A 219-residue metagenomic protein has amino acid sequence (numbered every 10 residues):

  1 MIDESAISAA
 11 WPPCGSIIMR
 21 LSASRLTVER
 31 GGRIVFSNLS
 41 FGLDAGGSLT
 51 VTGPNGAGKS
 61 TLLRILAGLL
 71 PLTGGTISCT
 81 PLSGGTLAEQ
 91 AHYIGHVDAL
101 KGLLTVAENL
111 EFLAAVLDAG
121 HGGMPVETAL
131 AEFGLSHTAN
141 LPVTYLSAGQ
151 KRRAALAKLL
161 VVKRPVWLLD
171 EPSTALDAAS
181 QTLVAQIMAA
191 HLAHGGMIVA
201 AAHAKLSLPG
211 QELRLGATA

Functional and structural regions predicted by a protein language model:
A67: Helix-to-loop junction immediately C-terminal to a conserved catalytic motif
P71-E89: Conserved ABC transporter NBD signature motif
V97, G102-A119, P125: Q-loop/switch helix immediately C-terminal to the Walker
E111, G123-T138: Conserved ABC ATPase "signature" region
P142-G149: Conserved ABC ATPase signature
L156, G195: Hydrophobic anchor residue at the start of the ABC signature
W167-E171: Catalytic Walker B motif of ABC-type/P-loop ATPase nucleotide-binding domains
